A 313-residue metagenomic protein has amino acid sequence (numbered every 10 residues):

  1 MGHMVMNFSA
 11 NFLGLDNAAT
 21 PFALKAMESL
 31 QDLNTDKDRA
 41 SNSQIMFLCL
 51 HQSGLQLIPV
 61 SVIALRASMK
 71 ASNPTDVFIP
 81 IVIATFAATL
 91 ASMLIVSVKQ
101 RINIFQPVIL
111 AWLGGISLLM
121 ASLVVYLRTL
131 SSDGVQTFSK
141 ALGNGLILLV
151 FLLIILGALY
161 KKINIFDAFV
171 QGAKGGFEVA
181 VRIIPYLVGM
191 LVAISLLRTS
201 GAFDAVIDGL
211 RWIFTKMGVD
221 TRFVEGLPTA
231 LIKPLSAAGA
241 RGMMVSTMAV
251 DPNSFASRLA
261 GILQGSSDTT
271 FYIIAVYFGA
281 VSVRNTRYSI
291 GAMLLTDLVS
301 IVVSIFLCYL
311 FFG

Functional and structural regions predicted by a protein language model:
M1-D32, K161-V250: Membrane-embedded alpha-helical segments and adjacent helix-loop junctions characteristic of multi-pass solute
V5, S9, Q44, V135-F138 (+2 more regions): Generic signal for short, ordered secondary-structure residues within or immediately flanking folded domains
F8, L50-S53, I154, V192: Residue-level signal for pocket-adjacent positions within structured domains
A18-A19, A26-R101, L227-A230, L235-G313: C-terminal transmembrane helix pair
A64-R198, K216-M217, Y288-G313: Signature of multi-pass transmembrane helix bundles
